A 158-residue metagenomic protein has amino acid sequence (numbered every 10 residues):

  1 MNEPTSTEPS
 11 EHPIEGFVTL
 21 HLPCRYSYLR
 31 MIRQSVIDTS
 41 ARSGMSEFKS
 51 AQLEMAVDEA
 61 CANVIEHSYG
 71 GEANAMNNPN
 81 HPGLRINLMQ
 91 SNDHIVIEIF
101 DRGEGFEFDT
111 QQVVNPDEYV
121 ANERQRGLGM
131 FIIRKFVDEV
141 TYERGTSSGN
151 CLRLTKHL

Functional and structural regions predicted by a protein language model:
M1-T19, I65-L158: Conserved beta-strand-loop-beta-strand hairpin that lines the nucleotide-binding pocket of ATP/GTP-utilizing enzymes
T19-M31: STAS-typified acidic loop motif
M31, S43, Q112-V114: Hydrophobic alpha-helical segments, principally membrane-spanning helices and signal/leader peptides
Q34-D58, N122-R124: Conserved short strand/loop->alpha-helix "switch" segment adjacent to the catalytic nucleotide/phosphoryl-transfer site
E59, N63: Conserved polar catalytic motif of the HATPase_c/GHKL fold
